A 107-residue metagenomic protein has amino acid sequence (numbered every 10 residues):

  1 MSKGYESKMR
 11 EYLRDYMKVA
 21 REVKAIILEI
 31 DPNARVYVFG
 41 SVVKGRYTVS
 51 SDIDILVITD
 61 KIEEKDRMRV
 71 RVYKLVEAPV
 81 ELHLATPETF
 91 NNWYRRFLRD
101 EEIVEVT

Functional and structural regions predicted by a protein language model:
M1-A34, V43-S50, T59-T107: Catalytic core of pol beta-like nucleotidyltransferases
F39-S41: Glycine-rich beta-strand-to-loop/alpha-helix junction loops that act as flexible
D54-I55: Structural signature of the urease/amidohydrolase superfamily beta/alpha-barrel
